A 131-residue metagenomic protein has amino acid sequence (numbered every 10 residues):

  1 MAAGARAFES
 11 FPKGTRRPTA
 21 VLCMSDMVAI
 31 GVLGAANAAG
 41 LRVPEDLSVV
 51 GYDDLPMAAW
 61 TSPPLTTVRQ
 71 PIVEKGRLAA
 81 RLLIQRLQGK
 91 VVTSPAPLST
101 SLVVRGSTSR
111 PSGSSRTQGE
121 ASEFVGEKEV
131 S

Functional and structural regions predicted by a protein language model:
M1-A2: Short beta->alpha junction loops
A5-G119, E123-G126, V130: Flexible loop/turn connectors
